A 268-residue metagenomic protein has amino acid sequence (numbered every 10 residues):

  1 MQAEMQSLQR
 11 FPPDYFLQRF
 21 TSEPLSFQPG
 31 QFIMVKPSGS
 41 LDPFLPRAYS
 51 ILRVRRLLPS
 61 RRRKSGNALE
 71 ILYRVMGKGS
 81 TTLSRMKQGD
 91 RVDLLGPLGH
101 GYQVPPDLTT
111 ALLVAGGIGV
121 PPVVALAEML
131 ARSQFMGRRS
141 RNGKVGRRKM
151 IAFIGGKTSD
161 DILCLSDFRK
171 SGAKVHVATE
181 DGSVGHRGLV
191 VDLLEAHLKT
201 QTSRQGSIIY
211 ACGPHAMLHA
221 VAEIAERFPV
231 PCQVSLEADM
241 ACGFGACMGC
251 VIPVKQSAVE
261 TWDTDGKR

Functional and structural regions predicted by a protein language model:
M1-Q88, G156-K157: Ferredoxin-reductase
L58-K64, Q134-G146, V259-D263: Intrinsically disordered, low-complexity Ser/Thr- and acidic-rich flexible linkers and loops, especially at boundaries
K78-D239: FNR/FR-type flavoprotein reductase catalytic core
P122, H215-A216, E237-E260, K267-R268: Local cysteine-cluster metal-coordination motifs and their immediate loop/turn environment, predominantly Fe-S cluster
